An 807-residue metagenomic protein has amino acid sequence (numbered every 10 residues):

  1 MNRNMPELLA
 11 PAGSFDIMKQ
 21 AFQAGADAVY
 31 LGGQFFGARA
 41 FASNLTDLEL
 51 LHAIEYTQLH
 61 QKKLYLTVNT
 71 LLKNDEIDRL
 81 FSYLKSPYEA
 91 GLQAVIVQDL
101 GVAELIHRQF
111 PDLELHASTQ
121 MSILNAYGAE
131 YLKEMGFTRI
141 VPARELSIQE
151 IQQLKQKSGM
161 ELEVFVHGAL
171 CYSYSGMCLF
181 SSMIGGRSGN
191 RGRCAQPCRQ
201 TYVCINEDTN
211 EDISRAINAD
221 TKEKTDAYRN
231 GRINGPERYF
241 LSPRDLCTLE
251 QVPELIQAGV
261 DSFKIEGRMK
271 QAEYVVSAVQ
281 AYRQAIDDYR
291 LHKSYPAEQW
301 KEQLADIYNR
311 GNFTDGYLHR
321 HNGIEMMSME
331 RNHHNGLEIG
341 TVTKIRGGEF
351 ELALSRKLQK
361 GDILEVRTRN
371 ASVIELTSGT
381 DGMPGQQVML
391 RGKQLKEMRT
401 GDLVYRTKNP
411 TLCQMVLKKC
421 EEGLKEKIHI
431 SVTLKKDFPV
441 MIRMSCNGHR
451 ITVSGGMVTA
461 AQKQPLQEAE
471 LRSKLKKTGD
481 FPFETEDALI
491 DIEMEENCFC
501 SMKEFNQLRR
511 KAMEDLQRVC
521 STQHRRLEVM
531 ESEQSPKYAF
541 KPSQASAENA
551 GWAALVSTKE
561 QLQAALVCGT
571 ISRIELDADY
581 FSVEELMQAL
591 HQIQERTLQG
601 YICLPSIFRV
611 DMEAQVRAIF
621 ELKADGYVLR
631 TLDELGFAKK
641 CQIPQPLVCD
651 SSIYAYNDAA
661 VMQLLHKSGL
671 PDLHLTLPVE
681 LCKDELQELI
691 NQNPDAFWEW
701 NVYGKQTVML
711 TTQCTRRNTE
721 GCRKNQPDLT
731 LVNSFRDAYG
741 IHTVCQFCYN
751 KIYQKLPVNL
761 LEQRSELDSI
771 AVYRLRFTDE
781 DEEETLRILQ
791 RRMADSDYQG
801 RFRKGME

Functional and structural regions predicted by a protein language model:
N2-I123, V141-E145, Q149-S262, M269-E807: Active-site pocket-lining/capping segments in soluble small-molecule metabolic enzymes
T138: Long, basic N-terminal domains or extensions that often function in RNA/ssDNA interaction or organelle/cellular
